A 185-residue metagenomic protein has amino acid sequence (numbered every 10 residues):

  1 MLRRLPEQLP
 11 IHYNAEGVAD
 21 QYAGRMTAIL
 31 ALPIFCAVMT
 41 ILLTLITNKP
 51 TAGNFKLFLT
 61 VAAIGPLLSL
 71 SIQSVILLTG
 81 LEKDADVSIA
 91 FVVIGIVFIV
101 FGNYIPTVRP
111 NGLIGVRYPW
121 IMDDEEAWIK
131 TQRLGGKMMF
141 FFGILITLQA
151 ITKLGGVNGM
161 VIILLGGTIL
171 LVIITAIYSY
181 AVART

Functional and structural regions predicted by a protein language model:
M1-I29, I114-D123: Active-site and channel-lining beta-strand-loop segments that bind or position nucleotide-derived/phosphorylated
M1-L5, V38-T47, V100-V116, Y178-T185: Membrane-water interface of transmembrane alpha-helices
Q21-F35, A85-F101, G166-G167: Alpha-helical transmembrane segments
T27-P33, F58-L67, K130-F142: Select subsegments of transmembrane alpha-helices in polytopic membrane proteins, especially boundary-proximal
C36-L43, P66-I76, I94-G102, M139-I146 (+2 more regions): Helical transmembrane-bundle signal
T44-I89: Ordered, amphipathic secondary-structure segments that act as subunit-interaction surfaces in large macromolecular
L77-E126: Membrane-proximal helix-loop-helix units in multi-pass membrane proteins
G112-R184: Terminal transmembrane helical module of multi-pass membrane proteins
